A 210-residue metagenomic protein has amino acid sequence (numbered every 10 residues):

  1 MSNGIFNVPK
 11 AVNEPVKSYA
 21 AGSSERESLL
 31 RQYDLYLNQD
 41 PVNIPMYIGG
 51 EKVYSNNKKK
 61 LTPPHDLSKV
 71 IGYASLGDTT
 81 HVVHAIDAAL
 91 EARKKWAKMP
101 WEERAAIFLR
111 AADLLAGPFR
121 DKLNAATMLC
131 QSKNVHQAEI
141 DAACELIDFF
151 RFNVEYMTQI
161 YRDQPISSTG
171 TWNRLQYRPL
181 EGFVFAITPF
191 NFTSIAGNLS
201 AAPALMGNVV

Functional and structural regions predicted by a protein language model:
M1-I71: Hydrophobic face of amphipathic alpha-helices that form TPR/SEL1-like repeat modules and related alpha-solenoid
M1-R31, V135-D163, L175: C-terminal segments
N56, K60-T62, L67-Y161: Glycine-rich loop-to-alpha-helix module at the N-terminal edge of alpha/beta enzyme cores
R162-V210: Conserved small-residue-rich beta-alpha loop and adjacent elements that most often cradle the phosphate/pyrophosphate
